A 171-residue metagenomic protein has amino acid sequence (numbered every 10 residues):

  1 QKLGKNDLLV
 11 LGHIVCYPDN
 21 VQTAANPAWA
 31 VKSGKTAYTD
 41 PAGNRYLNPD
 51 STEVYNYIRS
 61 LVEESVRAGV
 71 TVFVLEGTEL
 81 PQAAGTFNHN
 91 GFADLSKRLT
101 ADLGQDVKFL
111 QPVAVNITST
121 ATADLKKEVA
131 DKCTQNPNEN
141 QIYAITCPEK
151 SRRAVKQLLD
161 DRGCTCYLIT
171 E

Functional and structural regions predicted by a protein language model:
Q1-L9: Aromatic- and glycine-enriched glycan-recognition loops and surfaces that form the carbohydrate-binding subsites
K2, S60, E64, N90-A101 (+1 more regions): Alpha-helical scaffolding segments of alpha/beta enzyme cores, especially the outer helices of TIM-barrel or partial
L9-D19, V74-G77, G91-K126, T146 (+1 more regions): Aromatic-lined carbohydrate-recognition surfaces of secreted/lumenal glycan-active proteins
Y17-E63: Active-site-adjacent "subsite" loops/lids of carbohydrate-active enzymes
N20-W29, T71-A93: Active-site-proximal loop/short-helix segments that contain or immediately flank catalytic acid/base residue(s)
Y46-T86: Active-site groove signature of glycoside hydrolases
S51-V66, T120-N136, S151-A154: Short, acidic/polar
G69, N138-E139: Short loop/turn motifs at secondary-structure junctions
